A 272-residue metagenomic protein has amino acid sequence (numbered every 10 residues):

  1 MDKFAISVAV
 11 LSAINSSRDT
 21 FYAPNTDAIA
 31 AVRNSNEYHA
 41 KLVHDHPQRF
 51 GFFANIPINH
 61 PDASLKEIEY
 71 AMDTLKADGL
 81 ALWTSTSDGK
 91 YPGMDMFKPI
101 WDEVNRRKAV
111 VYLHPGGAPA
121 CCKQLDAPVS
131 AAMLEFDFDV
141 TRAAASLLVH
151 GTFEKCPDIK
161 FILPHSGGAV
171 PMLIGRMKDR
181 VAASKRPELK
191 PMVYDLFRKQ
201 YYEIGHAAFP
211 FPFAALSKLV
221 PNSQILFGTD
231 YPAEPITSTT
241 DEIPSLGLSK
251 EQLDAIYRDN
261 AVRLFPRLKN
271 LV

Functional and structural regions predicted by a protein language model:
M1-V8, E37-H44, K66-Y70, D78 (+5 more regions): Mid-to-C-terminal alpha-helical segments outside catalytic/metal-binding sites
S7-V8, A13-A143: Active-site gating/metal-coordination segments in enzymes
L11-S12, F53-A54, A81, L113-H114 (+3 more regions): Active-site neighborhood of phospho(di)ester-bond hydrolases with catalytic His/Asp-centered motifs
Y22-A23, K123-D126, L173-M177, S238-T240 (+1 more regions): Short aromatic-enriched loop/helix-cap "lid" or pocket-rim segments at secondary-structure transitions that line
L75-G79, N105-V110, P128-S130, C156-D158 (+2 more regions): Glycine-enriched alpha-helix->loop->beta-strand junction motifs that scaffold or abut catalytic
A118-P119, G167-P171, A208: Short, catalytically relevant binding-site loops at active-site mouths
L148-D195: Aromatic-lined glycan-binding groove of carbohydrate-active enzymes
K185-A214: Aromatic-anchored helix/helix-loop segment that forms the rim or "lid" of small-molecule/cofactor binding pockets
